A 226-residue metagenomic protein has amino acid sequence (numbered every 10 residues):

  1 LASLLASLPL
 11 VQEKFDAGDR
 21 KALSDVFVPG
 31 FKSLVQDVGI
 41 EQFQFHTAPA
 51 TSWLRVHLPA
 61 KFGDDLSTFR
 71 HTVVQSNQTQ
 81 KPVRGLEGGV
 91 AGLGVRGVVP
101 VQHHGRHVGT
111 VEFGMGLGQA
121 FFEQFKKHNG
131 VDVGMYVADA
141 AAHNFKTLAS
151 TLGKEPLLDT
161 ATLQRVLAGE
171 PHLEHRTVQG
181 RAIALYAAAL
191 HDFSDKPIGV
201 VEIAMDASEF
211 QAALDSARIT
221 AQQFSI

Functional and structural regions predicted by a protein language model:
L1-R84, E123-N129, A141: Extracytoplasmic/periplasmic sensory segments of membrane signal-transduction proteins
L34-D37, E41-T47, T72-H103, E155-P197: Membrane-proximal, non-catalytic sensory/regulatory domains of signal-transducing membrane proteins
L58-T68, E112, S150-L158: Allosteric regulatory "coupling" segments in signal-transduction proteins
A91, H104, F113-F122, A140 (+1 more regions): Helix-start (N-cap) segments at beta->loop->alpha junctions that couple sensory/regulatory domains to adjoining helices
G109-V111, I198-G199: Short beta-strand edge/capping elements of PAS-family sensory modules
D132-V137: Short hydrophobic alpha-helical runs that function as membrane-insertion/retention elements
S194, D206-S225: Membrane-interface helix-start motif
